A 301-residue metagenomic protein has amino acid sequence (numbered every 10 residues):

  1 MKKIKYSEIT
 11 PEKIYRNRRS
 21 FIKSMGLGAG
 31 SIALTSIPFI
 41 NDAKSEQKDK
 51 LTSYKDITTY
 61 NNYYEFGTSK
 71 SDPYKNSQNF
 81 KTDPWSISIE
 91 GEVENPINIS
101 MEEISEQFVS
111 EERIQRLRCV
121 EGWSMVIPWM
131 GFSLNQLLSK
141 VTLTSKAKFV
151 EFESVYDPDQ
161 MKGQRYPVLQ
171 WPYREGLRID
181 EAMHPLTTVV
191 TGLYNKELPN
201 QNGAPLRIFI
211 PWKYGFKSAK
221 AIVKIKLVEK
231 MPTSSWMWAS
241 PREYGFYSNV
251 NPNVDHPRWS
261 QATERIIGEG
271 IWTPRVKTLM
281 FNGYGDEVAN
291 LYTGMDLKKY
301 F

Functional and structural regions predicted by a protein language model:
M1-S20, N41-A43: N-terminal secretory signal peptides
S20-I40: N-terminal export signals
K44-F301: Structured, non-membrane catalytic/scaffold regions adjacent to prosthetic-group chemistry
